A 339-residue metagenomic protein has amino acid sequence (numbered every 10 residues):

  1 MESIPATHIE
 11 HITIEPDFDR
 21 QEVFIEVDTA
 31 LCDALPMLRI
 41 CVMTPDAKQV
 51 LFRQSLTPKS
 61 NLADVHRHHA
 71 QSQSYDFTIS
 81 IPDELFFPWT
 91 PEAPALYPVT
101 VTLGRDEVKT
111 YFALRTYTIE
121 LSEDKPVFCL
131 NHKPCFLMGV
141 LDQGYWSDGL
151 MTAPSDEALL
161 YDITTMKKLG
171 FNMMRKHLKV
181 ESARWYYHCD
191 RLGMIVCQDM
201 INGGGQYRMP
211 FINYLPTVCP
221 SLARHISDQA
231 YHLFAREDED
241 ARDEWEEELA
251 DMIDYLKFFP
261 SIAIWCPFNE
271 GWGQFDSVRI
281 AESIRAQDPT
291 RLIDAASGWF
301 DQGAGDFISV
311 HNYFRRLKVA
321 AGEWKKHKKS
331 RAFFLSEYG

Functional and structural regions predicted by a protein language model:
M1-V196, E248, A263-I264, I280-A286 (+1 more regions): Secreted/periplasmic carbohydrate-active enzymes, especially glycoside hydrolases
T164, M173-G339: Substrate-binding/catalytic cleft of secreted carbohydrate-active enzymes, primarily glycoside hydrolases
